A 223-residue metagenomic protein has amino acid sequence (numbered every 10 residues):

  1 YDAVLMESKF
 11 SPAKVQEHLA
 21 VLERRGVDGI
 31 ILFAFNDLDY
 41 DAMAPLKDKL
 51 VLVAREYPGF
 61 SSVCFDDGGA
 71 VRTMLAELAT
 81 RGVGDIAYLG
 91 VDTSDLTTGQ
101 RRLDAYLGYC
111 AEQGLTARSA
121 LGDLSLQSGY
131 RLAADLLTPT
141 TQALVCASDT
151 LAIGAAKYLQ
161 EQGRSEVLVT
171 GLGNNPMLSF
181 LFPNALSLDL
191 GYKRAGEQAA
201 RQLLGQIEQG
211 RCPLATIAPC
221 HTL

Functional and structural regions predicted by a protein language model:
Y1-V21, G26-G29: Amphipathic helical "hinge" segments at domain boundaries
D2, D28, K49, G84 (+1 more regions): Residue-level detector of anion-binding/catalytic polar loops
L5-K14, V63-T73, L89-A134, C146-I153 (+3 more regions): Hinge/beta->alpha junction and helix N-cap segments in small-molecule ligand-binding domains
Q16, E23, A79-G82, L137 (+1 more regions): Non-catalytic positions within long, well-ordered alpha-helices that form the structural scaffold/packing of enzyme
L22-E23, V27-A34, A87-G90, T140-L151 (+1 more regions): Periplasmic-binding protein-like
L32-T73, T150, G173-A185: Flexible loop/hinge segments that line or gate small-molecule binding clefts
T138-L223: Flexible loop/turn connectors
